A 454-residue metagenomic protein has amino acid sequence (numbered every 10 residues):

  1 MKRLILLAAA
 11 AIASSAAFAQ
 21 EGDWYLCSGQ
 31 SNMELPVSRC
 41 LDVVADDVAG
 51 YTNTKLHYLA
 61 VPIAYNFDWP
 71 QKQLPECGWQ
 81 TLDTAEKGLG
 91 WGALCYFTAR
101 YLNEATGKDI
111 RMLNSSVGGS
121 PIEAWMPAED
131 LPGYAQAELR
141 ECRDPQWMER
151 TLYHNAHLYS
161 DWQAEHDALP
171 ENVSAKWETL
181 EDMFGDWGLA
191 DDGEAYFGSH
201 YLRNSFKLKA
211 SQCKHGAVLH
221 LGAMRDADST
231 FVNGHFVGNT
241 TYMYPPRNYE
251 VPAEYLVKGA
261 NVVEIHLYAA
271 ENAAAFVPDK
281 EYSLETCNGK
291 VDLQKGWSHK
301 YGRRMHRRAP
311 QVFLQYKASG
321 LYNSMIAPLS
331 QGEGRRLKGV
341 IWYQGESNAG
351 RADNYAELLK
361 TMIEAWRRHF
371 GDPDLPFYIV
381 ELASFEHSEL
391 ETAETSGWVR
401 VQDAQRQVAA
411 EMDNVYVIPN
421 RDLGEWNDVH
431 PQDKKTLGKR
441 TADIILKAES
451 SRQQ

Functional and structural regions predicted by a protein language model:
L4-A13: Sec-dependent N-terminal signal peptides
E21-W24, S28-T81, S115-L189, A260-L337: An acidic-aromatic loop/edge-strand motif
Y96, P246-R247, K317-Q331, E357-A365 (+1 more regions): Alpha-helical scaffolding within the catalytic cores of extracellular/periplasmic polymer-degrading hydrolases
L113, L382-R421, K434: Substrate-gating cap/lid alpha-helix
H154-D182, D403-A410, N414-Y416, G424-Q454: Catalytic cores of secreted or luminal carbohydrate-active enzymes
W177, F206-G234, V263-I265: Aromatic-lined ligand-binding clefts that engage carbohydrates, nucleic acids, or primary amines
Y196-K209, P246-Y249: Short beta-strands within extracellular/lumenal beta-sheet-rich domains
A223, T230-S283: Beta-strand-rich ligand-recognition modules
